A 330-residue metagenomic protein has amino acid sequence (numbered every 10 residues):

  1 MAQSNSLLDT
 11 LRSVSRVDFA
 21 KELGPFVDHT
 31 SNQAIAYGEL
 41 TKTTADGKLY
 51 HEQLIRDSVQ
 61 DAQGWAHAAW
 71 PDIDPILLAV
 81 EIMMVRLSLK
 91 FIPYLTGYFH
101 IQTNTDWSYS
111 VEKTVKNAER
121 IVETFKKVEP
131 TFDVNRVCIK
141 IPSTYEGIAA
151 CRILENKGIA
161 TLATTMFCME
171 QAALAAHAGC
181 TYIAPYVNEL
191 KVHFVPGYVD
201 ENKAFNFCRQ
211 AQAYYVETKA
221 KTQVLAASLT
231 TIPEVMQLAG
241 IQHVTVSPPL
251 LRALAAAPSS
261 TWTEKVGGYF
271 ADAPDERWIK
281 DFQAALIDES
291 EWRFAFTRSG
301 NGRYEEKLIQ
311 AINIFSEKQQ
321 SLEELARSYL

Functional and structural regions predicted by a protein language model:
M1-L54, S299, L308, E317 (+1 more regions): N-terminal capping/small domains of soluble enzymes
A2-S13, F132-C138, E146, A150-A163 (+1 more regions): Short beta-strand/loop segments at the ligand-binding rim of alpha/beta enzyme cores
D9-R12, V27-T30, Y98-H100, R136-K140 (+4 more regions): Structural preference for beta-strand elements that scaffold enzyme active sites
F26, Q33-T144: Active-site beta->alpha loop and helix N-cap motifs at the rims of alpha/beta catalytic domains
N32, I101, I139, A175 (+2 more regions): Conserved, mostly hydrophobic/aromatic
V80, Q102, E129, V134-T144 (+3 more regions): Catalytic beta/alpha-barrel core
L162, F167-E276: Catalytic alpha/beta core domains of metabolic enzymes, predominantly
V266, A271-L330: C-terminal extensions of enzymes
